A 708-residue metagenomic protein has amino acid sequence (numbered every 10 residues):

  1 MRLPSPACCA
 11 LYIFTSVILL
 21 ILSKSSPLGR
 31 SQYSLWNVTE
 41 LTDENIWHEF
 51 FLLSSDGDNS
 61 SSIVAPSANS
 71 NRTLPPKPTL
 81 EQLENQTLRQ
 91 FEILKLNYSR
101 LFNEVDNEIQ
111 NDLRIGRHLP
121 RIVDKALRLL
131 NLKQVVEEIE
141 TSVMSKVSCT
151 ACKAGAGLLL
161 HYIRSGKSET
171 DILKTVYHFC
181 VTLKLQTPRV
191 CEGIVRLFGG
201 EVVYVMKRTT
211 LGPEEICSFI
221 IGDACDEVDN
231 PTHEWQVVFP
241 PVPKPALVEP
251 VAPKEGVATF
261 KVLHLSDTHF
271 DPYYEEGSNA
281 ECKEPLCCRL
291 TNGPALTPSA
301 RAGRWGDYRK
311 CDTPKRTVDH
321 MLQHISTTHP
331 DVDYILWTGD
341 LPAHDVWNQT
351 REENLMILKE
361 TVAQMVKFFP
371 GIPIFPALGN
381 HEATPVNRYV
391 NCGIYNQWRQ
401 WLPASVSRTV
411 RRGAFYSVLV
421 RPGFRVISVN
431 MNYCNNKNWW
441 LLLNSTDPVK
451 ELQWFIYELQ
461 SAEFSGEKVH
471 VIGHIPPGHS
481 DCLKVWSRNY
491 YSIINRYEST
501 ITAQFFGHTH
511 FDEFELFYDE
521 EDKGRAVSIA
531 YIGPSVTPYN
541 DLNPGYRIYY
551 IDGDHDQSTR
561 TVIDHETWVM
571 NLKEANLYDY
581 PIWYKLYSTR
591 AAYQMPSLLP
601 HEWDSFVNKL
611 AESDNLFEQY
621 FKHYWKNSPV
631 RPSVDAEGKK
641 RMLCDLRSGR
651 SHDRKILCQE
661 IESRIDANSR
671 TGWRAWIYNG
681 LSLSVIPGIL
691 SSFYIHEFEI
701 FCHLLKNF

Functional and structural regions predicted by a protein language model:
M1-V17, H696-F708: Classical eukaryotic N-terminal signal peptides for Sec-dependent ER targeting/secretion, especially the positively
S26-L160, R164-G200, K207-T327, Y334 (+3 more regions): Metal-dependent phosphoesterase/phosphodiesterase active-site architecture
L265-S266, D333-D340, P370-N380, H470-H474 (+2 more regions): Active-site neighborhood of phospho(di)ester-bond hydrolases with catalytic His/Asp-centered motifs
P272, A343-V346, P376-V386, N435-K437 (+3 more regions): Active-site environment of divalent metal-dependent phosphoester hydrolases
A300-R388: Core catalytic region of metal-dependent phosphoesterases/phosphodiesterases, especially metallo-beta-lactamase-like
M356-F368, G393-R408, I494-N495: Acidic, His- and aromatic-enriched active-site or binding-groove loops in soluble protein domains that engage sugars
V366-F368, W486-S499, F517-V527, I551: Short, surface-exposed basic-aromatic patches at helix termini and helix-loop junctions that form
Y433-Q453, Y457-F506: Active-site-proximal segments of metal-dependent phosphoesterases and phosphodiesterases across multiple
